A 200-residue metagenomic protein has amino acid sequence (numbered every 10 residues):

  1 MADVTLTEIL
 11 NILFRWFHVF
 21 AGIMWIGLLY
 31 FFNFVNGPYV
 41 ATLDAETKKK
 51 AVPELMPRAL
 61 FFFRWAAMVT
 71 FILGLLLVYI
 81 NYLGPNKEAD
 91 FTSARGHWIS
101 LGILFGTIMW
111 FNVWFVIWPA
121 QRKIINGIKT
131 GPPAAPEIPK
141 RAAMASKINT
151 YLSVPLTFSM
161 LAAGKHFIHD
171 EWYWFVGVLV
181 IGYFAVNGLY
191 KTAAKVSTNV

Functional and structural regions predicted by a protein language model:
M1-V200: Polytopic transmembrane helical bundles with strong interfacial aromatic enrichment
